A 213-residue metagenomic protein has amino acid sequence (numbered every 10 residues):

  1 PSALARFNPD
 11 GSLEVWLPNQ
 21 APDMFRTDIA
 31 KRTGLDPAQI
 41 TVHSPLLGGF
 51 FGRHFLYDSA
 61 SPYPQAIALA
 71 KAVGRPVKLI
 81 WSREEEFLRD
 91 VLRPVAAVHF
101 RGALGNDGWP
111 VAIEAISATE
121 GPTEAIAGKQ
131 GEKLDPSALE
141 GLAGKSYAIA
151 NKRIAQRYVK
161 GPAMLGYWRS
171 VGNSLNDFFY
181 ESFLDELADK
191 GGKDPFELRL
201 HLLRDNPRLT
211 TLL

Functional and structural regions predicted by a protein language model:
P1-A3, V95-S182: Glycine-rich loop/linker segments at domain edges
A3-V73, I126, Q130-L142, Y167-P207 (+1 more regions): Alpha-helical support elements that line or immediately flank enzyme active sites and cofactor-binding pockets
W16-P18, H43-P45, I80-S82, G105 (+2 more regions): Generic beta-strand/beta-sheet core signal
M24, E86-R89, E120-E124: Short, well-ordered, mixed-charge alpha-helical segments that flank or form enzyme active sites
A30, Y57, R93-P94, A150: Short, glycine/charged-enriched secondary-structure capping and boundary segments
L47, E84-E86, E120, D205: Residue-level marker for beta-strand->alpha-helix junctions and adjacent short loops that shape enzyme
R75-W81, P110-A112, P195-R199: Acidic/polar loop patches that form or flank catalytic/metal-binding clefts of enzymes that bind anionic ligands
V77-F100: Structured beta-strand/loop patches that form or line metal/cofactor-binding pockets in enzymes
